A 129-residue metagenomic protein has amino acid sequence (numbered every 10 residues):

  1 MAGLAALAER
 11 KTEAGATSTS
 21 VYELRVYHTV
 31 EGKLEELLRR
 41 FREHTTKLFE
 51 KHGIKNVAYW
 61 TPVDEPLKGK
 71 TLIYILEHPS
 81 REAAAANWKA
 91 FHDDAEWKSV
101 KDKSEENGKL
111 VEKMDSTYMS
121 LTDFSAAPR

Functional and structural regions predicted by a protein language model:
M1-A5, E9-S18, R39-V57, E77-T117: An amphipathic, aromatic/His-enriched active-site/gating alpha helix that lines ligand/cofactor pockets
A8, E13-H28, T61, L67-P79: Accessory recognition modules or surfaces
T17-L38, H44, L48, N56 (+1 more regions): Surface-exposed interaction/gating patches
G32, E65-K68, D94: Short coil/turn motifs at helix boundaries and re-entrant loops, enriched in small/polar and proline residues
K68, L72, E105, Y118-A126: A general structural signal for short secondary-structure boundary/capping elements
